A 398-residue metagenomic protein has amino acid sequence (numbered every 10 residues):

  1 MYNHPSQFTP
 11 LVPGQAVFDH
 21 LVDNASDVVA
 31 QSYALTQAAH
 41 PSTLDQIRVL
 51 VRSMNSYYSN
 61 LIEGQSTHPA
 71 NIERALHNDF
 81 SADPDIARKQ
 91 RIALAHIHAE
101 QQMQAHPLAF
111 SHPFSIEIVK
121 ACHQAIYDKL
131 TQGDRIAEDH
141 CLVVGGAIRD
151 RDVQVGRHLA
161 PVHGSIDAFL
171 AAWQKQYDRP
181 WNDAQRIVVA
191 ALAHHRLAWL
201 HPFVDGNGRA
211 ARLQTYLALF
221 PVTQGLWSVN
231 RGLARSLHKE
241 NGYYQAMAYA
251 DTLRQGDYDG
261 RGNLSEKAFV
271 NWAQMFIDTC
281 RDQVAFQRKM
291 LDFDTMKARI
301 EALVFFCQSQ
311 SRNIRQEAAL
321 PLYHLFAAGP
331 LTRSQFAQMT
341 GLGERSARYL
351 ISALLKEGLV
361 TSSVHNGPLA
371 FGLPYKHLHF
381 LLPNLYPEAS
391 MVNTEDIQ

Functional and structural regions predicted by a protein language model:
M1-Q398: FIC/Doc superfamily catalytic core
